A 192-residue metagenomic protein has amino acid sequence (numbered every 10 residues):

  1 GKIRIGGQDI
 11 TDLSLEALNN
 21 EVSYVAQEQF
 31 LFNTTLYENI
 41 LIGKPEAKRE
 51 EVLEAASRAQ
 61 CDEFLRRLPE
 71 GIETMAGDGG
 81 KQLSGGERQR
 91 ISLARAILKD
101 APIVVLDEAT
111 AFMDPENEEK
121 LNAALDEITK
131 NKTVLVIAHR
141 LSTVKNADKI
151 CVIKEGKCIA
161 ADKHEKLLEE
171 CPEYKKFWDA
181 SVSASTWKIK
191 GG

Functional and structural regions predicted by a protein language model:
G1-Q8, L18: Conserved ABC transporter NBD signature motif
G1-R4, E46-R49, N146-A147, A161: Conserved post-Walker A/P-loop segment of ABC ATPase nucleotide-binding domains
I10, N19-E28, T34-N39, L53-C61 (+1 more regions): ABC-family ATPase nucleotide-binding domain "signature/switch" substructure
A17, L31, A47: Charged, alpha-helix-enriched surfaces in structured cytosolic catalytic cores of large nucleotide-utilizing machines
L41-R49, E63: ABC-type ATPase nucleotide-binding domains, specifically the catalytic core motifs of the NBD
E169-G192: C-terminal boundary and immediately downstream tail of ABC-type ATPase nucleotide-binding domains
